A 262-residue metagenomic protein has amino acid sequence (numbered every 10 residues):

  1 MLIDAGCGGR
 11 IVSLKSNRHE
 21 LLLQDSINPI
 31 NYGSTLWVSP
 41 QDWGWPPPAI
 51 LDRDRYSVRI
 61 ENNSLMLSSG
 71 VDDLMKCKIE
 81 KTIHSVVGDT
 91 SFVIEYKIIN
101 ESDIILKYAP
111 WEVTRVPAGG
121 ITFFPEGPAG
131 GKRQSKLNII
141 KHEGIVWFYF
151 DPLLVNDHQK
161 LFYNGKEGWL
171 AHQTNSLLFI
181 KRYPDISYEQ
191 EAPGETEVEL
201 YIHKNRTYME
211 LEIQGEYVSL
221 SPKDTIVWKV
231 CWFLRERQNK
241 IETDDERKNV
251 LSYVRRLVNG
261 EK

Functional and structural regions predicted by a protein language model:
M1, A5-L22, T90, E101-A109 (+2 more regions): A contiguous, surface-exposed recognition patch within enzymatic or periplasmic domains that forms
M1-R53, L251: Acidic-aromatic substrate-binding/catalytic surfaces of carbohydrate-active enzymes
S13-L14, M66-S69, I94: Short hydrophobic/aromatic-rich beta-strand segments that constitute the beta-sheet cores of beta-sandwich/beta-barrel
L36-V38, W111, W232: Tryptophan-centric aromatic hotspots in well-structured domains and transmembrane helices
Q41-T90, I105-Y108, G119-I121, K204-T207: Extended, loop-rich substrate-binding clefts of extracytoplasmic carbohydrate-active enzymes
E80-T82, T225-K229: Well-ordered beta-strand positions in beta-sheet-rich domains
K97-I98, W232: Hydrophobic beta-strand positions in extracellular immunoglobulin-like domains
E246-K262: Short peripheral tails and domain-boundary helices/loops at the edges of structured domains
